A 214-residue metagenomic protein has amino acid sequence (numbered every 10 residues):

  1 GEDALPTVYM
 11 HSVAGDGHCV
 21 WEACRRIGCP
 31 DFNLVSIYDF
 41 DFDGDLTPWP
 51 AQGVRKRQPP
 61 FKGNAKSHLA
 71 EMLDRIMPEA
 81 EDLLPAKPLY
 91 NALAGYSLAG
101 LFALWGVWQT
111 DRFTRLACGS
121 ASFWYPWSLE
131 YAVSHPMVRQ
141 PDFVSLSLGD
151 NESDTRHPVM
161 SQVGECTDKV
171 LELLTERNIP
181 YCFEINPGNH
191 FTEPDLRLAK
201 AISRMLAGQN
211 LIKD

Functional and structural regions predicted by a protein language model:
P6-L83: Serine-hydrolase catalytic machinery in alpha/beta-hydrolase-like enzymes
K56, R177-I179, Q209-D214: Alpha/beta-hydrolase-fold serine-hydrolase catalytic core, especially in secreted/extracellular enzymes
Y90-G95, G119: Short beta-strand immediately N-terminal to the catalytic nucleophile in serine-hydrolase-like folds
A94-A99, A103: Gly/Ala-rich beta-loop-alpha elbow adjacent to hydrolase catalytic centers
W105-Q109: Active-site signature of alpha/beta-hydrolase-fold catalytic machinery across serine- and Asp/Cys-nucleophile hydrolases
R112-F123, F143: A conserved short beta-strand
F123-M205: The feature captures the conserved acid-bearing segment of alpha/beta-hydrolase catalytic domains
